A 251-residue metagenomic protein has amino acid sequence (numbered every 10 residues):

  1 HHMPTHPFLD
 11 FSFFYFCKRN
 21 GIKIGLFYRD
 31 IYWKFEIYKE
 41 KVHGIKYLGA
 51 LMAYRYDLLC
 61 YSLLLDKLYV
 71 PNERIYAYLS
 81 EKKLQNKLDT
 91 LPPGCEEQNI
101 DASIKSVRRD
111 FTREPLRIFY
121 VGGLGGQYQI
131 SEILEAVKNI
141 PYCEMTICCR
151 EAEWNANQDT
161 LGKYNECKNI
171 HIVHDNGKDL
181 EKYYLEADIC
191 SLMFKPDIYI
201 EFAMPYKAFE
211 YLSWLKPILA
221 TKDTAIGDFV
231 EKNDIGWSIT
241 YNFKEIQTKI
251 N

Functional and structural regions predicted by a protein language model:
H2, Y128, K178-Y183, C190-E210 (+1 more regions): Nucleotide-sugar-dependent
F11-R19, Y47-L68: Membrane-proximal helix-turn-helix segments that form the acceptor-binding/catalytic region of lipid-linked
I24-L58: Acceptor-binding helix/loop patch of EC 2.4 sugar-transfer enzymes, predominantly nucleotide-sugar-dependent
G25, L59-E73, T146: A short beta-strand/loop micro-motif in the catalytic core of glycosyltransferases that engages the nucleotide-sugar
R74-I75, T90-S103, E151-E153: Short beta-strand->alpha-helix junction loop in the catalytic core of nucleotide-activated group-transfer enzymes
C95, V107-Y128, I133-K138, T146: Conserved donor-binding/catalytic core segment of Leloir-type glycosyltransferases
C149, A156-E186: Nucleotide-activated donor-binding/catalytic signature segment of Leloir-type glycosyltransferases, i.e., the conserved
K232, W237-F243: Conserved acidic donor-binding segment of nucleotide-sugar-dependent glycosyltransferases
